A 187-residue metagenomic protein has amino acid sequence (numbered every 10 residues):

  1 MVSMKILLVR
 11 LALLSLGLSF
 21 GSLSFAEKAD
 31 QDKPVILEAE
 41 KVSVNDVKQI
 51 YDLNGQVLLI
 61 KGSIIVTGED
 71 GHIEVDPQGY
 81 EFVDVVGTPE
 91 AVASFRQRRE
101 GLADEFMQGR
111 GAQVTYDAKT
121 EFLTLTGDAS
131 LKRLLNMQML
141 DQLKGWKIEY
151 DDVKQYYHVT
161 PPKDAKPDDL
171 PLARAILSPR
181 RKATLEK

Functional and structural regions predicted by a protein language model:
M1-K187: Mature-chain termini and adjacent capping regions
